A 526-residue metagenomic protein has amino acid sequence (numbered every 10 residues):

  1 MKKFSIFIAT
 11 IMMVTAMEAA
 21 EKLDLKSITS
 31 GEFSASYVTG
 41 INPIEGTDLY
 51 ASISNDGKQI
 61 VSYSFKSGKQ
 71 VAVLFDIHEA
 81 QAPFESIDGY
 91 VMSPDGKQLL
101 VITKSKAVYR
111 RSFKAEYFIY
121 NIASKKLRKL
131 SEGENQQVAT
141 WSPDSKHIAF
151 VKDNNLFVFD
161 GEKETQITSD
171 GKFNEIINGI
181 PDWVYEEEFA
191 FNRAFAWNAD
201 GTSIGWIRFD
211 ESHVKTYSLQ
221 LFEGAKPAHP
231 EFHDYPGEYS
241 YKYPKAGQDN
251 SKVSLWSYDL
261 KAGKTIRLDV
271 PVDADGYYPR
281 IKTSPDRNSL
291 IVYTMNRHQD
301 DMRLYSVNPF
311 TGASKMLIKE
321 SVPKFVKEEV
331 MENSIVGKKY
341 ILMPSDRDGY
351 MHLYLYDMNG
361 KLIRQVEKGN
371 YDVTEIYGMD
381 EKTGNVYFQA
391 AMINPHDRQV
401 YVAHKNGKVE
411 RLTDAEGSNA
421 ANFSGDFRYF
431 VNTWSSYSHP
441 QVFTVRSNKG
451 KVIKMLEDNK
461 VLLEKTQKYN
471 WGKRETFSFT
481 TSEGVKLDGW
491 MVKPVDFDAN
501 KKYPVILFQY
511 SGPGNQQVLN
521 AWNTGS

Functional and structural regions predicted by a protein language model:
L25, G31, G68-K69, K104-Y109 (+5 more regions): Predominantly five- to eight-bladed beta-propeller fold
I28, K215, R287, N419-S526: Serine-hydrolase catalytic core recognition
S34-I53, A80-L99, Y117, G133-A149 (+10 more regions): Conserved beta-propeller blade repeats
S52-H78: Beta-propeller domains
G57-S62, Y109-E116, D153-F157, H213-L219 (+5 more regions): Structural motif
F65-G68, N121-K125, D160-K163, D259-G263 (+4 more regions): Short loop/turn segments that connect beta-strands within beta-propeller blades
Q70-D76, R128-S131, E164-I176, I266-D269 (+4 more regions): Beta-propeller fold detector
R110-D170, N174, P279: A conserved hydrophobic secondary-structure block that centers on an alpha-helix together with its immediately flanking
